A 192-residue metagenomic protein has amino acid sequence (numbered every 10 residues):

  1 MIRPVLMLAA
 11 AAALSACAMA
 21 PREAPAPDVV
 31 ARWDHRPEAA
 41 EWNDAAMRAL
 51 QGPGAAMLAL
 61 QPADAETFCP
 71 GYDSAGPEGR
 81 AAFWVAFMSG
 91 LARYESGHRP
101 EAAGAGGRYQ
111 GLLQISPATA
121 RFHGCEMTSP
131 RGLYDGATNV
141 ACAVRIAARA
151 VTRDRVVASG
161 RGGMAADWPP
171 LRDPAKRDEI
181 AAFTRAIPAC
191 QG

Functional and structural regions predicted by a protein language model:
M1-C17: Sec-dependent bacterial lipoprotein signal peptides
I2-L6, L113, G136: Generic alpha-helix initiation/capping and coil-helix boundary signal
C17-E66, G79, C125-G192: Non-catalytic cell-wall polysaccharide-engagement segments
D64-D73, G79-R99, A143: Short, functionally critical alpha-helical segments immediately adjacent to catalytic or ligand/cofactor-binding
V85, Y109, A137: Glycine-rich phosphate-binding loop at the start of an alpha helix
R93-G97, A118-F122, I146-R149: Amphipathic alpha-helical interaction surfaces
E101-G106: Short, solvent-exposed loop/turn and secondary-structure capping segments
G107-E126: Substrate-binding/active-site groove segments that recognize and process beta-1,4-linked N-acetyl-hexosamine
